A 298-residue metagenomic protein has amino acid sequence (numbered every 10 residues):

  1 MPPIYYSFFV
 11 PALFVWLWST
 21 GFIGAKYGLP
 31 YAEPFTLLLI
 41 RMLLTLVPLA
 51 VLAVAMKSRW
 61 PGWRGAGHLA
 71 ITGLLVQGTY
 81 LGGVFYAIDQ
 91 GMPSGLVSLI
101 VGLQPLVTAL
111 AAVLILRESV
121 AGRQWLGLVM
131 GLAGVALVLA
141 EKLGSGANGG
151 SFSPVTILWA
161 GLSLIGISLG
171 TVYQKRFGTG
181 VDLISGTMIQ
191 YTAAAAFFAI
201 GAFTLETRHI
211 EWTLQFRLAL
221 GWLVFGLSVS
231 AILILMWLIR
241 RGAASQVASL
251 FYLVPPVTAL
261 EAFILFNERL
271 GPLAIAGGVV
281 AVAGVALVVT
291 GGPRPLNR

Functional and structural regions predicted by a protein language model:
M1-A12, R59, P105-I165, T207 (+2 more regions): Juxtamembrane helix-loop boundary signature in multi-pass membrane transporters
M1-L39, N148-R176, A194-F197, R298: Glycine-/small-residue-enriched transmembrane alpha-helix faces in small-molecule transporters and effluxers
L17, G21-F22, A50-V101, L137 (+1 more regions): Specific transmembrane alpha-helical segments of multi-pass solute transporters/efflux pumps, especially DMT/EamA
I23-Y31, Y86-Q90, L139-F152, F203-A219 (+2 more regions): Membrane-interface helix termini and inter-helical loops of multi-pass transporters
Y31-T79, P105-V107, I165-G170, T187-E206 (+2 more regions): Transmembrane alpha-helices of multi-pass small-molecule transport proteins
T36-V47, V76, F85-Q124, S163 (+1 more regions): Specific alpha-helical transmembrane segments that line the substrate/conduction pathway and gating interfaces
L38-I40, L81, L96-L103, V172-A196 (+1 more regions): Helix-helix packing/entry segments at the starts of transmembrane helices
R41-L43, A50, A140-E141, F216-L218 (+1 more regions): C-terminal-most transmembrane helix of multi-pass membrane proteins
